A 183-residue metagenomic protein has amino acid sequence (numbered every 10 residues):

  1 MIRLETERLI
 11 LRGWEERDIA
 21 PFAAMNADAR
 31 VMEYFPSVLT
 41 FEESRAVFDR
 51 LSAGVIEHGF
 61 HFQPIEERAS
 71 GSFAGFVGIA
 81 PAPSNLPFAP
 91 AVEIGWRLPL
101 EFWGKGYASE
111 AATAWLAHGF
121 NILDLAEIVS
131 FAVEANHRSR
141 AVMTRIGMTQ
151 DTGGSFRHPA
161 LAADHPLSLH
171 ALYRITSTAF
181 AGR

Functional and structural regions predicted by a protein language model:
M1-E33, E66-R183: Acyl-donor (CoA/ACP) binding surface of acyl/acetyltransferases
R30-S52, H61-Q63: Conserved GNAT-fold acetyl-CoA-binding loop/helix
